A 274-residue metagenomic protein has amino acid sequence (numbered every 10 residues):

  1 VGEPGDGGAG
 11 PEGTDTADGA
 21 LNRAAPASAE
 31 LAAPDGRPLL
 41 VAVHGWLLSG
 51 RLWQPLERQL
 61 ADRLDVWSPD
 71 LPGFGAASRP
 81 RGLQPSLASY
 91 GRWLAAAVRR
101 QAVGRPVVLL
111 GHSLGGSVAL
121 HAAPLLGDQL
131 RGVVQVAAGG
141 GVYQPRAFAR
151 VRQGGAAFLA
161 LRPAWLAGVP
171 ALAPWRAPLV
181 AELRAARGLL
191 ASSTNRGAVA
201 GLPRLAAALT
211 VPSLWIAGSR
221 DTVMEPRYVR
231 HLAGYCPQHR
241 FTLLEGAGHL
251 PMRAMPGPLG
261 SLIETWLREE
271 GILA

Functional and structural regions predicted by a protein language model:
G19, W67-L110, S261: Active-site loop/oxyanion-hole signature of alpha/beta-hydrolase fold enzymes
A32-S78: Conserved HGGG/HGGXW glycine-rich cap/lid loop of the alpha/beta-hydrolase fold
H44-W46, G111-G116, G218: Conserved alpha/beta-hydrolase "nucleophile elbow" surrounding the catalytic nucleophile
L120-L125, L130-L161: Flexible "cap/lid" loop of the alpha/beta hydrolase fold
R176-R204: Hydrophobic, aromatic-rich cap/lid helix
L209, W215-A217: Short beta-strand/loop motif that positions the catalytic acidic residue of the alpha/beta-hydrolase fold
R220-M224: Acidic catalytic loop of the alpha/beta-hydrolase fold
A247-G260: Catalytic histidine-centered segment of alpha/beta-hydrolase-like enzymes
